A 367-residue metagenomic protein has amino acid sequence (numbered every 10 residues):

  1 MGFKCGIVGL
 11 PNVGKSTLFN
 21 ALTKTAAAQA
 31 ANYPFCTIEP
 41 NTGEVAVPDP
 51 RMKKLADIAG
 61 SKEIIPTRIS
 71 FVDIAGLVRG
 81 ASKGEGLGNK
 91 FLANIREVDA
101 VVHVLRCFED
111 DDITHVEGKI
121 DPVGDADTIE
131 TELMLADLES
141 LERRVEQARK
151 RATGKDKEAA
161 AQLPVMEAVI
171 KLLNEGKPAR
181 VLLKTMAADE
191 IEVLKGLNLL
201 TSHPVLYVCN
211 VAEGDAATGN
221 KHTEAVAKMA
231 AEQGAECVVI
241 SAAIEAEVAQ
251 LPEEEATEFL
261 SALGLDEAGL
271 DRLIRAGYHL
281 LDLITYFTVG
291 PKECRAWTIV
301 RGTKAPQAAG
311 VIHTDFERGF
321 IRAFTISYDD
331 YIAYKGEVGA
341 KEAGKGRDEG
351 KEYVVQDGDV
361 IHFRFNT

Functional and structural regions predicted by a protein language model:
M1-T114, V123, E142-R143, A148: Conserved G1/Walker A P-loop phosphate-binding module
G2-V8, V13, F19, Q147-Q356 (+2 more regions): C-terminal-of-GTPase-core extension/linker across diverse P-loop GTPases
L22, G84-L87, V116-K119, N220-E224 (+1 more regions): Short, glycine/charged-enriched secondary-structure capping and boundary segments
T25, R51-M52, A75-V78, R106-D112 (+5 more regions): Conserved nucleotide-binding/hydrolysis micro-motifs of P-loop NTPases
T25-Y33, P40-T42, P50, V72 (+13 more regions): Residue-level signal for pocket-adjacent positions within structured domains
F35, D49-M52, I65-F71, E85-D99 (+9 more regions): Amphipathic alpha-helical transducer elements in NTP-driven molecular machines
L77-K83, G118-L133, A152-E158, G214-D215 (+1 more regions): Flexible beta-alpha connector loops of hexameric P-loop NTPases
R96, A100-H103, F108-A136, S140-R143 (+2 more regions): Switch/coupling subdomain of P-loop NTPase systems
